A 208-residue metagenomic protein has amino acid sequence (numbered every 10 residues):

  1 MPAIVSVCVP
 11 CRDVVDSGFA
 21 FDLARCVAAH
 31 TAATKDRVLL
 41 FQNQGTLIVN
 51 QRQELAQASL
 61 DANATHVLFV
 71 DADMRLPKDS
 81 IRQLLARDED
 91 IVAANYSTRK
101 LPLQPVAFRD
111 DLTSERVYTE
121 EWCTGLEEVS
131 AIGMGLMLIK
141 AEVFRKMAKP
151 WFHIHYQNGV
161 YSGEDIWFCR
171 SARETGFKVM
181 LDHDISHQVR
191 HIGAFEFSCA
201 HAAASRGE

Functional and structural regions predicted by a protein language model:
M1-T46, N50: N-proximal low-complexity "stem/linker" segments adjacent to membrane-targeting elements
P2, K146-E208: C-terminal catalytic/acceptor-binding lobe
D22-R25, E54, Q83, W167: Alpha-helical elements of Rossmann-like donor-binding domains used by nucleotide-donor carbohydrate transfer enzymes
Q53-H66: Active-site nucleotide-sugar/metal-binding loop of Leloir-type enzymes
A56, P77-Y156: Conserved catalytic core of nucleotide-sugar-dependent glycosyltransferases
N63-R75: Short beta-strand-to-loop acidic/aromatic patch adjacent to the donor-nucleotide binding site
